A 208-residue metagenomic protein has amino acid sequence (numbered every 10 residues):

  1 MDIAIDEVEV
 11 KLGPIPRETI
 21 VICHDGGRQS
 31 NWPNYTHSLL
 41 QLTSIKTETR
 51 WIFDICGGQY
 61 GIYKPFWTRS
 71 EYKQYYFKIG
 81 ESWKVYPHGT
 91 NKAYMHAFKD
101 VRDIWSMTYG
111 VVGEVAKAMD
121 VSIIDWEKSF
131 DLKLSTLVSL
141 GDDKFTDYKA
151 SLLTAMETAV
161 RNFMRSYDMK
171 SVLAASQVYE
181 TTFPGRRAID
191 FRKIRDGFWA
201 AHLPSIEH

Functional and structural regions predicted by a protein language model:
M1, E207-H208: Accessible peptide chain termini
M1-V21, L40: Cysteine-centered nucleophilic/redox motifs
I20-E207: His-Asp-centered catalytic microenvironments across diverse enzyme cores, prominently the transglutaminase-like
